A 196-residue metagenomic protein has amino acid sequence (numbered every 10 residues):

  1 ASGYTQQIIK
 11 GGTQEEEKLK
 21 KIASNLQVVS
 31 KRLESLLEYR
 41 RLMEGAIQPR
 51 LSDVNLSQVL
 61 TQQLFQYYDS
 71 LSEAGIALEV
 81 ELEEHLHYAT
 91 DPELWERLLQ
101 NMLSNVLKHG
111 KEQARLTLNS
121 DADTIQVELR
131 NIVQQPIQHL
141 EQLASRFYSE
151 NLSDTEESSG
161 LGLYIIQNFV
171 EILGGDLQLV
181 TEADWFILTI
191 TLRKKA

Functional and structural regions predicted by a protein language model:
A1-Q14: Conserved C-terminal segment of the DHp
E44-P49, H87-T90: Conserved micro-motifs of the catalytic ATP-binding
R50-S52, A77-L86: Conserved catalytic submotifs in the C-terminal HATPase_c
Q100-N101, N105: Conserved polar catalytic motif of the HATPase_c/GHKL fold
Q113-D123: Short beta-strand/loop element within the Bergerat-fold HATPase_c
Q135-Y148: Short conserved segment of the HATPase_c
